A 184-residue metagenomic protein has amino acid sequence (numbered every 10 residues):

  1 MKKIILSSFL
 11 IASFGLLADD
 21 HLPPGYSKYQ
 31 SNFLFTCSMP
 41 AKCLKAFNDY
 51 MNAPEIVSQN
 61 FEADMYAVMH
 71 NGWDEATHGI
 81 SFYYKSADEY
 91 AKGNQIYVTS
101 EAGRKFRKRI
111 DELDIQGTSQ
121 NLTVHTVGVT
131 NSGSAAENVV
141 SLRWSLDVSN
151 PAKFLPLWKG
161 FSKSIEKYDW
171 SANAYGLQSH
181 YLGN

Functional and structural regions predicted by a protein language model:
M1-I4, V98: Non-cleavable N-terminal signal-anchor transmembrane helices
K3-S13: Sec-dependent N-terminal signal peptides
A18-N184: Short S/T/G/P-rich N-terminal loop/turn motif that feeds into the first structured element of a domain
